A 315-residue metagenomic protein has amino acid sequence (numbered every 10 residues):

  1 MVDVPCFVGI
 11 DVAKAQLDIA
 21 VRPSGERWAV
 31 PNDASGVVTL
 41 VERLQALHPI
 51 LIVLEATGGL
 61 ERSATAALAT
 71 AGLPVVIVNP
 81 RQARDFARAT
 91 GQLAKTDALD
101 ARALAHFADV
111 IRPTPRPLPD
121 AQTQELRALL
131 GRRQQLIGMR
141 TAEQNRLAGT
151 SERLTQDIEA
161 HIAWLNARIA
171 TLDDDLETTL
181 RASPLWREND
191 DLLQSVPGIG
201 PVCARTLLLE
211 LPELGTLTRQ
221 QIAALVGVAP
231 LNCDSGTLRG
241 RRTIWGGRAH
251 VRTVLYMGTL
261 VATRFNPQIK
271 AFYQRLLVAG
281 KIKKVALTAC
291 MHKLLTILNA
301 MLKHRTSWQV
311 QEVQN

Functional and structural regions predicted by a protein language model:
M1-A167, T263-R264, V285: Phosphate- and other anionic-substrate recognition elements at nucleic-acid/protein interfaces
L104, L136, L255, G280 (+1 more regions): A residue-level signal for conserved active-site and pocket-lining positions in enzyme catalytic cores
D120-Q124, R153-D157, N189-D191, G236-R241 (+2 more regions): Short linear capping/connector segments at secondary-structure termini
Q144-V202, L211, N266, K270: Helix-hairpin-helix/helix-loop-helix acidic hairpins
P201, T206-A279, K283, V310-N315: Phosphate-backbone recognition surface of nucleic-acid-processing proteins
V278-N315: Basic, amphipathic alpha-helical segments enriched in Lys/Arg and hydrophobic/aromatic residues
